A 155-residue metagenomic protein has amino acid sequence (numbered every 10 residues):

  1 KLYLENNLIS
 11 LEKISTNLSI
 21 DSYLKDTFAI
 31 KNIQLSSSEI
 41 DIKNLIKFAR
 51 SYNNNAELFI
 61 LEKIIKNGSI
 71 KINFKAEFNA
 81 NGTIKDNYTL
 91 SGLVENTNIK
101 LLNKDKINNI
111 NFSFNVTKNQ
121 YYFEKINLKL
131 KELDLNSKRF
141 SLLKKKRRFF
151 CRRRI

Functional and structural regions predicted by a protein language model:
L2-F48, F59-L93, T97, Y122-I126 (+2 more regions): Flexible beta-edge/linker motif
N6, L101-K106, L130-N136: Solvent-exposed loop/turn segments connecting transmembrane beta-strands in outer-membrane beta-barrel proteins
F48-N54, I107-N111: Flexible, surface-exposed loop regions and adjacent strand-edge segments of Gram-negative outer-membrane beta-barrel
D105-I107, N119-Y121: Short solvent-exposed loop/turn micro-motifs enriched in small/polar/acidic residues
N109, K129-L130, K144-K146: Intrinsic low-complexity, intrinsically disordered segments enriched in polar/basic residues
